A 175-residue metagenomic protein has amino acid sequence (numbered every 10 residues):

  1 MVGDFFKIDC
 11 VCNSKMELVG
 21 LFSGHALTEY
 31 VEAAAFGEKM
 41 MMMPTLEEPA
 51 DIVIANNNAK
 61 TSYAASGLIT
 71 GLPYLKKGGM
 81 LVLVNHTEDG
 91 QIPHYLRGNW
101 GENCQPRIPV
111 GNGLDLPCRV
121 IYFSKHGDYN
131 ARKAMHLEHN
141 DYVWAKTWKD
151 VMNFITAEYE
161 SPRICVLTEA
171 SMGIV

Functional and structural regions predicted by a protein language model:
M1-P49: Conserved, well-structured core segments that form the ligand-binding/active-site neighborhood of functional domains
F6-C10, A33, V53-A55, L81 (+2 more regions): Generic structural hydrophobic/aromatic packing signal, biased to beta-strands
V19-H25, A50-V53, T87-Q91, R132-H136: A generic short-segment signal for beta-strand/edge and adjacent turn/coil regions
S23-L27, E47, A65, Y142-A145 (+1 more regions): Electropositive phosphate-/nucleotide-binding environments in soluble metabolic enzymes
E29-A33, N58-T61, N140-V143: Short, flexible loop segments at the rims of nucleotide/cofactor-binding pockets, characterized by
A34-L96: Long, well-ordered mid-to-C-terminal structural blocks that present hydrophobic/aromatic surfaces
L68-V175: C-terminal non-catalytic interaction/assembly regions of soluble proteins
